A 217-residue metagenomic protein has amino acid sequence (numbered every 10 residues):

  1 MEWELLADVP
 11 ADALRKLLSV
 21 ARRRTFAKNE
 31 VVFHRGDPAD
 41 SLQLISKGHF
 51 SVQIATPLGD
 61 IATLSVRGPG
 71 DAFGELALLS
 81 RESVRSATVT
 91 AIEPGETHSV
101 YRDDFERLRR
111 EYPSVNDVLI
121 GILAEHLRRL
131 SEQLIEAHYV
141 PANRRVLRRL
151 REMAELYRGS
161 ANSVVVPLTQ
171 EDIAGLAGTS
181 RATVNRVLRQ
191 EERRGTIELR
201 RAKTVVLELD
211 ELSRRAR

Functional and structural regions predicted by a protein language model:
M1-K28, A77-L79, E111: Cyclic nucleotide-binding regulatory module and flanking cytosolic helices
L5, E30-E93: Cyclic nucleotide-binding regulatory domains
L6, L64, T97-V100, V165 (+2 more regions): A residue-level structural signature of the nucleotidyltransferase/glycosyltransferase Rossmann-like core
V9, I45, G68, I92 (+3 more regions): A conserved hydrophobic position in a structured secondary element of the catalytic/binding core that shapes
L14, S65-A124, R128: Cyclic-nucleotide recognition modules
I92, R110-G178: Polybasic "coupling" helices that flank or enter modular domains
M153-R217: Phosphate-/nucleic-acid-contacting segments
